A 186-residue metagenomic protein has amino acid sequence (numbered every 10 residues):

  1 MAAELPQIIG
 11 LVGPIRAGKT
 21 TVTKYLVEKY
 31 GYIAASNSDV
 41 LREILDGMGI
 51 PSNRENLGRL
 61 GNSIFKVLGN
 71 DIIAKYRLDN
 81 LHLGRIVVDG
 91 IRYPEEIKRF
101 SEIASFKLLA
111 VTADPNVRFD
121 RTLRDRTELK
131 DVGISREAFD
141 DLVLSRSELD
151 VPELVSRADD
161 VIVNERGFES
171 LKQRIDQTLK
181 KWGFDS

Functional and structural regions predicted by a protein language model:
P14: P-loop (Walker A) phosphate-binding loop of NTP-binding proteins
K19: Conserved lysine of the Walker
I33-V87, I91-K98, A138-D141: ATP-dependent small-molecule kinase phosphotransfer cores that center on conserved nucleotide phosphate-binding segments
D71-I72, T127-K181, D185: Small-molecule kinase domains that catalyze NTP-dependent phosphoryl transfer to phosphate-bearing small molecules
I86, K107-L108, D160-V163: Short, well-ordered beta-strand core segments
D89-G90, F100-R126: Conserved phosphate-donor/acceptor-positioning beta-strand/loop module used by diverse small-molecule
